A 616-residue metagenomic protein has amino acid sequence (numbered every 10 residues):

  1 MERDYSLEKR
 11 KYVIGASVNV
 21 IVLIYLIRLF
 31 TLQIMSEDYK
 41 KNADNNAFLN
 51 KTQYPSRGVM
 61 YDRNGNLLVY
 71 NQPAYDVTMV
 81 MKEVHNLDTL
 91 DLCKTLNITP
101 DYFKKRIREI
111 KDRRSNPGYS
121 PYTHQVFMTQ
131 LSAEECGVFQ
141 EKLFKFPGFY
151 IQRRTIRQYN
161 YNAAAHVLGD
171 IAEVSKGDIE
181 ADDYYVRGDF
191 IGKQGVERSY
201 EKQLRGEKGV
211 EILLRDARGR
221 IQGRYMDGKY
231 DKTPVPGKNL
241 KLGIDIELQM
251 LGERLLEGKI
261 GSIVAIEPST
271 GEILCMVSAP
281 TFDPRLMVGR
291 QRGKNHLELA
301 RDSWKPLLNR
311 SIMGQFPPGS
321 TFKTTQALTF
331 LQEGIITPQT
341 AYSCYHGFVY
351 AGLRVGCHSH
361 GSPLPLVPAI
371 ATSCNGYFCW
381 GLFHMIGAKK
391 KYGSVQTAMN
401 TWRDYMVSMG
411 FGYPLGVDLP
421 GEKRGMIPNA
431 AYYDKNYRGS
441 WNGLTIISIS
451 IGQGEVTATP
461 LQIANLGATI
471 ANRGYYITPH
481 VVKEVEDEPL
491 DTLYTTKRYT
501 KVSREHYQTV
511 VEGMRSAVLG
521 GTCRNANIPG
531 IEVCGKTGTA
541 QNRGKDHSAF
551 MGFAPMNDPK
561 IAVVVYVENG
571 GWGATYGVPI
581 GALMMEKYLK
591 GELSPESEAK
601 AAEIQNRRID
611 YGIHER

Functional and structural regions predicted by a protein language model:
M1, V69, D216-I221, Y225-K229 (+3 more regions): Beta-lactam-recognizing serine transpeptidase/beta-lactamase-like catalytic domain environment
M1-G293, Q315, A398-S408, S450 (+2 more regions): Periplasmic/cell-envelope proteins involved in peptidoglycan metabolism and beta-lactam response
